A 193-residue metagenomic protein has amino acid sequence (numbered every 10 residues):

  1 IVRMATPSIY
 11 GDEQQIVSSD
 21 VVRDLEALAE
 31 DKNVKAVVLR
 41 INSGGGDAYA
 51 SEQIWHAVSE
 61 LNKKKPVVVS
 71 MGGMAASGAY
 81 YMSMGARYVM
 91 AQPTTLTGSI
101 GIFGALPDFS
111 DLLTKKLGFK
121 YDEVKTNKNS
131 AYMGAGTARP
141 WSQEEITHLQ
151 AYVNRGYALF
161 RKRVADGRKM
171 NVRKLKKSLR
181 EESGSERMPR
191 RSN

Functional and structural regions predicted by a protein language model:
I1-K65, M74-Y80, M84-G167: Small-residue-centered hinge/linker elements
S70-A76, N129, S178-E182: Glycine-rich beta-to-alpha transition loops that act as phosphate-gripper elements at the mouths of alpha/beta enzyme
G167-N193: Amphipathic alpha-helical substructures
